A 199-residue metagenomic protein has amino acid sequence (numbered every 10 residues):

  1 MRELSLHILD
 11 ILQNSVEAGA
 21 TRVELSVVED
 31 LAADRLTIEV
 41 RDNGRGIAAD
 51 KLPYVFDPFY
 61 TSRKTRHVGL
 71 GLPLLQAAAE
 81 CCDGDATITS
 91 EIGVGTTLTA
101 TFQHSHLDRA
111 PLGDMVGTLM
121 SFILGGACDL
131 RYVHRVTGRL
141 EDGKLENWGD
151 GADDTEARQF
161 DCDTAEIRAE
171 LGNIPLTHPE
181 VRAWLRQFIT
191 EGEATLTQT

Functional and structural regions predicted by a protein language model:
M1-V28, A78: Conserved ATP-binding N-box helix of the HATPase_c
V28-I38: Short beta-strand-loop-beta element adjacent to the nucleotide/active-site pocket used for signaling
D42: Acidic ATP/Mg2+-coordinating residue in the GHKL
I47-P58: Short conserved segment of the HATPase_c
L74-G84: Conserved glycine-/histidine-rich ATP-lid loop and adjacent helix of the Bergerat-fold HATPase_c
I88-I92: A short beta-strand-to-loop motif within the catalytic HATPase_c
V94-T96: Glycine-rich GHKL/ HATPase_c ATP-binding element in histidine kinases
H104-T199: N-terminal assembly/transducer modules of large multi-domain enzymes, emphasizing dimerization/partner-binding
